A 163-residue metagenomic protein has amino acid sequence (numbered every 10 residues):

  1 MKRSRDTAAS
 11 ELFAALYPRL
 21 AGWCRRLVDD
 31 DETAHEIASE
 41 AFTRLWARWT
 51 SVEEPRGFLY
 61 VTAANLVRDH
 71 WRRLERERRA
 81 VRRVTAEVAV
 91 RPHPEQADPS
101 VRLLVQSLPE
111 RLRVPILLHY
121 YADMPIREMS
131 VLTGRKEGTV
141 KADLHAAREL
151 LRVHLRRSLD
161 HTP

Functional and structural regions predicted by a protein language model:
M1-G22, E32, T50, R113: A short, charge-rich alpha-helical start-of-domain segment used by transcription regulators
Y17, A21, F42, P109 (+2 more regions): C-terminal flanking helix
G22, E36-T43, E53-N65: Structural recognition of an alpha-helix C-terminal capping motif at a helix-to-coil junction
A47, E54, A64-R83, R157: Arg/Lys-rich amphipathic alpha helix in sigma70-family domain 2
E54, A64, T133-R157: DNA-recognition helix of helix-turn-helix
E77-V105, P125: Internal acidic/polar
Q106, E110, A122-T139, L150: Helix-turn-helix DNA-binding module
P115-H119: A short pre-motif secondary-structure segment
